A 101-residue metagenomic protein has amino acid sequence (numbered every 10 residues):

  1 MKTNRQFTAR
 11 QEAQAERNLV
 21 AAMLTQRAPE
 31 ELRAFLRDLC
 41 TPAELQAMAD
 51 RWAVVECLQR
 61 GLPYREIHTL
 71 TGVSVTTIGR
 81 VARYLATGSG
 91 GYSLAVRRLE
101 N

Functional and structural regions predicted by a protein language model:
M1-Q26: General nucleic-acid-binding
A15-L19, F35, T77: A general alpha-helix detector
P29-D50: Short, Lys/Arg-enriched anionic-surface-contact patches
M48-L62: Short, amphipathic alpha-helical "recognition" segments used to contact nucleic acids or chromatin
G61-H68, G90: Short helix-capping/linker segments at secondary-structure and domain boundaries
E66-T71, I78: Short alpha-helical "recognition helix" segments of helix-turn-helix
A82-L85, S89: DNA major-groove recognition helix of helix-turn-helix
G90-N101: Short Lys/Arg-enriched helix C-cap and helix-to-coil transition segments that create basic nucleic-acid-contact patches
